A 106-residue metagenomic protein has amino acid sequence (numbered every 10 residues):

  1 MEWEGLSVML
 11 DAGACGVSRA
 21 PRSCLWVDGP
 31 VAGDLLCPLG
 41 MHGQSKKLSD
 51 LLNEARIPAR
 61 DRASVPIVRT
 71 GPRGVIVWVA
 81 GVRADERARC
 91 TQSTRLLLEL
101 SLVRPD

Functional and structural regions predicted by a protein language model:
M1-D106: Basic, glycine-rich polyanion-binding accessory segments appended to enzymes
